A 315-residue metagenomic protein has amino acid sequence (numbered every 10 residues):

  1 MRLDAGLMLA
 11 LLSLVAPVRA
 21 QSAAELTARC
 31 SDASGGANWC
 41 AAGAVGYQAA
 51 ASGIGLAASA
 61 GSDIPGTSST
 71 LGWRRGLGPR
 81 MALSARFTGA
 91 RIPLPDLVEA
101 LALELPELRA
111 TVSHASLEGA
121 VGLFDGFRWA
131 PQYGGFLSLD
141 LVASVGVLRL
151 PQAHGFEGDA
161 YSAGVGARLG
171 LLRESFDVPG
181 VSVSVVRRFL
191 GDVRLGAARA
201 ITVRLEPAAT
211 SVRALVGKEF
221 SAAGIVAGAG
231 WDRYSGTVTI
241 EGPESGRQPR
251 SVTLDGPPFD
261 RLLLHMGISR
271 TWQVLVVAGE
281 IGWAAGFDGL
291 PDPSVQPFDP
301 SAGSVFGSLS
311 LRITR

Functional and structural regions predicted by a protein language model:
Q21-A163, L171-R173: Transmembrane beta-barrel domains of Gram-negative outer membranes and organellar outer membranes
R74-G76, A120-G126, G134, R168-E174 (+5 more regions): Structural signature of outer-membrane beta-barrel channels/translocons
L77-L83, S113-A115, Y133-L139, S175-V181 (+5 more regions): Outer-envelope beta-barrel architecture signal
L83-F87, G119, L141-V145, A167 (+6 more regions): Membrane-embedded beta-strand positions of outer-membrane beta-barrel proteins
F87-P93, L123, V145-P151, L171 (+6 more regions): Transmembrane beta-strands of outer-membrane beta-barrel pores
L94-A100, L148-D159, D192-I201, G236-G246 (+2 more regions): Outer-membrane beta-barrel translocator domains and adjoining extracellular loop/strand segments of Gram-negative
P106-T111, H154-Y161, I201-A208, T253-D260 (+1 more regions): Replace "Gram-negative outer membrane beta-barrel proteins" with "bacterial and organellar outer membrane beta-barrel
S301-R315: Outer-membrane beta-barrel "beta-signal"
